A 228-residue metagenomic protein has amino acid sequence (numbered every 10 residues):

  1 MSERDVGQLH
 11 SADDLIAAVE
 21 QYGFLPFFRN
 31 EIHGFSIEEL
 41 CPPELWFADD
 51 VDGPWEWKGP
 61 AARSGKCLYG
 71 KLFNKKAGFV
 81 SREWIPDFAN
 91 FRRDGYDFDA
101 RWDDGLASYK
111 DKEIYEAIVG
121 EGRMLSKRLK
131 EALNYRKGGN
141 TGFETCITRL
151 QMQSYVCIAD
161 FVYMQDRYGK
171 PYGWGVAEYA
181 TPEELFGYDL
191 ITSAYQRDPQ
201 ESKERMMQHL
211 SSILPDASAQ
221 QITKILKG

Functional and structural regions predicted by a protein language model:
M1-G228: Long, low-complexity intrinsically disordered regions
